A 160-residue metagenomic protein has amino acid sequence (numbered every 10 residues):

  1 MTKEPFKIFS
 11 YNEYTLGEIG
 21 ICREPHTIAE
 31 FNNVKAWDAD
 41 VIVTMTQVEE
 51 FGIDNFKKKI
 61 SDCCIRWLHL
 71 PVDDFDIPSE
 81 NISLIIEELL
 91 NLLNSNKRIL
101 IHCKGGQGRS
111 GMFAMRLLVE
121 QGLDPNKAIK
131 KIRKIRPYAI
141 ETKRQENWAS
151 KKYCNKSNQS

Functional and structural regions predicted by a protein language model:
M1-L100, A114-S160: Cys-dependent protein tyrosine phosphatase-like superfamily
G106: Conserved G/P- and acidic residue-centered "switch" motifs that form tight phosphate/ATP-binding loops in soluble
S110: Ser/Thr-glycine-rich phosphate-binding loops at phosphate-binding pockets of nucleotides, nucleotide cofactors
